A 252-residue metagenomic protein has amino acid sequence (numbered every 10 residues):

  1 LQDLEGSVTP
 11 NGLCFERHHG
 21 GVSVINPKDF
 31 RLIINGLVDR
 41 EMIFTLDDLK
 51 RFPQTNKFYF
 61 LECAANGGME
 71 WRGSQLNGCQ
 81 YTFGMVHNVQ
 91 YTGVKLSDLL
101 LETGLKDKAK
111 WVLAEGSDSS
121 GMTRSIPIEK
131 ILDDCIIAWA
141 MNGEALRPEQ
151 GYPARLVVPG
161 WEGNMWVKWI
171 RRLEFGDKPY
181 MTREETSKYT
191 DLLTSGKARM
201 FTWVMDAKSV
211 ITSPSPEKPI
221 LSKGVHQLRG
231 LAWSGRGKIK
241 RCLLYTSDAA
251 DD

Functional and structural regions predicted by a protein language model:
L1-R241: N-terminal intrinsically disordered, low-complexity segments enriched in P/E/S/T
Y245-D252: Conserved small/polar residues in nucleotide/adenosyl-binding loops
